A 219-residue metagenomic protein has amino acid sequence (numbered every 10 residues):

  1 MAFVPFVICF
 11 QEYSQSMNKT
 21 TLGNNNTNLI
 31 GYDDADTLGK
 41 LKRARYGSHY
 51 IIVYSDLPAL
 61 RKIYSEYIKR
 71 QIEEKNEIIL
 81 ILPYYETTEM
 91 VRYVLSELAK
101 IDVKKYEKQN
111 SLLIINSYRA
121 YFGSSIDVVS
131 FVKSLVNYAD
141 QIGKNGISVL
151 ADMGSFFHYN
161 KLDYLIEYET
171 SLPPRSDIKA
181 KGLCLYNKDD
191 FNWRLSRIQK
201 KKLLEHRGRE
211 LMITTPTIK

Functional and structural regions predicted by a protein language model:
F3-K219: Non-catalytic regulatory/interaction regions at protein termini and inter-domain linkers
